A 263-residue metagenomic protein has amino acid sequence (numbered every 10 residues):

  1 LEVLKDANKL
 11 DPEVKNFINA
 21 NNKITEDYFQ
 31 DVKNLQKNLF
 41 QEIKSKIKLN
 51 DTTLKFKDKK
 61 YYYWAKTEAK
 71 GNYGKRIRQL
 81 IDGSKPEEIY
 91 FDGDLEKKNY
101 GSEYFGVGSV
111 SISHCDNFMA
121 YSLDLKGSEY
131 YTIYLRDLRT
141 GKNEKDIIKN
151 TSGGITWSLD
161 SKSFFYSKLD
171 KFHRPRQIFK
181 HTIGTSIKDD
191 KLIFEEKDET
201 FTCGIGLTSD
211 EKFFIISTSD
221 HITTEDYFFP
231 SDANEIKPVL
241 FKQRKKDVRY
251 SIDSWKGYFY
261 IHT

Functional and structural regions predicted by a protein language model:
L1-T263: Beta-propeller folds
